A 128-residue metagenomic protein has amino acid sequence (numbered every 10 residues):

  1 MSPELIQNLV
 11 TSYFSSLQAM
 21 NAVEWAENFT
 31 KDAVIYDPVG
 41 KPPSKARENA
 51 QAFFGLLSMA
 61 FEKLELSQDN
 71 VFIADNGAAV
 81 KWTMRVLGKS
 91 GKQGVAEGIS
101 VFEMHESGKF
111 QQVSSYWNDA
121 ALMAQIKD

Functional and structural regions predicted by a protein language model:
M1-E27, K31, I126-D128: Short, low-complexity N-terminal intrinsically disordered segments enriched in polar/charged residues
L5, V23-D75: A solvent-exposed, acidic/Ser-Thr-rich amphipathic alpha-helical stretch
M59, R85-V95: Short, cysteine-centered beta-strand-loop-beta hairpins and adjacent loop/turn segments enriched in charged/polar
E65-L66, K81, G94-S100: Short, surface-exposed coil-to-beta transition loops
D75-M84: A short hydrophobic beta-strand element
S90-Q93, A121-K127: A short, polar/proline- and glycine-enriched secondary-structure boundary/capping micro-motif
E97, V101-A124: Short beta-strand edge/turn micro-motifs at domain boundaries
